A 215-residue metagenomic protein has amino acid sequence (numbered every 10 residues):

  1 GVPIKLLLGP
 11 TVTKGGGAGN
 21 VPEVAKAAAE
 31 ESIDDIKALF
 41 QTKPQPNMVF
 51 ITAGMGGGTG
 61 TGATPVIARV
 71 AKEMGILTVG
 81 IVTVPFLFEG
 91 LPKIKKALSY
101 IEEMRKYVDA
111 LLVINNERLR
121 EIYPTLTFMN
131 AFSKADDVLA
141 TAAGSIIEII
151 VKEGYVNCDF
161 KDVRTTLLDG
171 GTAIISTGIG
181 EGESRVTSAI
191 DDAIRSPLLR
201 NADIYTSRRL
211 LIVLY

Functional and structural regions predicted by a protein language model:
G1-Y215: Tubulin/FtsZ superfamily GTPase core signature
